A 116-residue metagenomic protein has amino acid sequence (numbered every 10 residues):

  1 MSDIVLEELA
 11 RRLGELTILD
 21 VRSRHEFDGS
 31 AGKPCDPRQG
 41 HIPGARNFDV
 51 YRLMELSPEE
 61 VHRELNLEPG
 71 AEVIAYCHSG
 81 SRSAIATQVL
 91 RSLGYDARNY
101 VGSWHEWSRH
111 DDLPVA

Functional and structural regions predicted by a protein language model:
M1-T17, V21-I74, H78-A116: Rhodanese-like catalytic fold shared by cysteine-dependent sulfurtransferases and DSP/PTP-type phosphatases
